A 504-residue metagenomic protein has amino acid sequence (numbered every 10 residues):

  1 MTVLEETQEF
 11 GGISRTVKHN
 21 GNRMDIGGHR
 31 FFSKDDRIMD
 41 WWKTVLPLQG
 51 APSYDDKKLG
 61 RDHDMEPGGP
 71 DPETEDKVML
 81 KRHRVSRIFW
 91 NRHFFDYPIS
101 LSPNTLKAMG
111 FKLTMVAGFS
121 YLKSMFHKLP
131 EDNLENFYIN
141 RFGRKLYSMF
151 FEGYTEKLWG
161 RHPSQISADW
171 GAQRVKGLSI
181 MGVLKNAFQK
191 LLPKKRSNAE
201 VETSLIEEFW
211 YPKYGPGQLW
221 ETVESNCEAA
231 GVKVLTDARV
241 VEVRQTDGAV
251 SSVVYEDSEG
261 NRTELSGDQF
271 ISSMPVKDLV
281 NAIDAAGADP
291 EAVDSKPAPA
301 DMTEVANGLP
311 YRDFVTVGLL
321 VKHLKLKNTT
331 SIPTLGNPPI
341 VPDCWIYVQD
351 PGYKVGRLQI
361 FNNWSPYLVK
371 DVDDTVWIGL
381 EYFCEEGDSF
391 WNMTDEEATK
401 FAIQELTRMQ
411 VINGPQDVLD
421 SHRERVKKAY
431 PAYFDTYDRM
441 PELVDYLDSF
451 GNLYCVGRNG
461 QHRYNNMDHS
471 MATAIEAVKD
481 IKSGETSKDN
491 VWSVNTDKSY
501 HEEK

Functional and structural regions predicted by a protein language model:
M1-H19: Glycine-rich FAD pyrophosphate-binding loop
T2, K233-L235, L419-H422, Y454: General small-molecule cofactor/ligand-binding pocket signal
N20-M125: Dinucleotide-binding Rossmann-like beta1-alpha1 core, especially the glycine-rich loop that anchors the ADP
S102-T105, M109, L113-T246, S251 (+2 more regions): Active-site/ligand-binding neighborhood in enzyme catalytic cores
P212, A238-E397, F401-Q410, D489-S499: Mid-domain catalytic core of redox enzymes that form a hydrophobic substrate pocket/lid adjacent to a catalytic redox
F314, N413-R425, K488-D489: A short coil-to-beta-strand element that immediately follows conserved catalytic motifs
R423-E424, Y433-K504: C-terminal lid/capping helical subdomain adjacent to the catalytic/cofactor pocket in oxidative enzymes
